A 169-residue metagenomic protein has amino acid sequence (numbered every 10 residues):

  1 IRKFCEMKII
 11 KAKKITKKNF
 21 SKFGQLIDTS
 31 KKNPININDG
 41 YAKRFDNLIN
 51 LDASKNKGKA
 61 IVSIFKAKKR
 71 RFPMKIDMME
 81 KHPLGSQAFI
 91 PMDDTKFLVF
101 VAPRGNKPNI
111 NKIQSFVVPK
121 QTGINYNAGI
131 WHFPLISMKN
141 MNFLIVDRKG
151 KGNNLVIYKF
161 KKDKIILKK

Functional and structural regions predicted by a protein language model:
I1-E6: Short, Lys/Arg-enriched N-terminal segments with co-localized hydrophobic residues within the first ~10-30 amino acids
M7-S115, D147-F160, I166-K169: Non-catalytic, conserved peripheral segments adjacent to functional cores
G85, T122, K139: Residues that flank catalytic or metal-binding motifs in active/ligand-binding sites
V117-W131: Conserved metal-binding segment of the jelly-roll/cupin
K120, L135, K162-K164: Generic alpha-helical secondary structure signal
T122-N125, I165-K169: Short, surface-exposed linear segments at secondary-structure transitions and domain or protein termini
I130-I157: A short beta-strand-loop micro-motif that forms or neighbors metal/cofactor- and ligand-binding patches at active-site
